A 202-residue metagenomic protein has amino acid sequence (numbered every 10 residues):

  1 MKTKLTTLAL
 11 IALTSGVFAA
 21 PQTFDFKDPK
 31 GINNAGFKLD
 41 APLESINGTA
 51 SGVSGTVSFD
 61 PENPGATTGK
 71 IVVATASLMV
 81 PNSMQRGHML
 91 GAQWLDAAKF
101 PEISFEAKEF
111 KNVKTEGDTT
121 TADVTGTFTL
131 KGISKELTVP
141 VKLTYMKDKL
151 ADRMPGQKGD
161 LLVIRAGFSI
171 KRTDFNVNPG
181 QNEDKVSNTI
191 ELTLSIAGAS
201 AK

Functional and structural regions predicted by a protein language model:
M1-F18: Gram-negative bacterial Sec-dependent N-terminal signal peptides
A19-K202: Low-complexity, acidic/polar, glycine-enriched regions of mature
